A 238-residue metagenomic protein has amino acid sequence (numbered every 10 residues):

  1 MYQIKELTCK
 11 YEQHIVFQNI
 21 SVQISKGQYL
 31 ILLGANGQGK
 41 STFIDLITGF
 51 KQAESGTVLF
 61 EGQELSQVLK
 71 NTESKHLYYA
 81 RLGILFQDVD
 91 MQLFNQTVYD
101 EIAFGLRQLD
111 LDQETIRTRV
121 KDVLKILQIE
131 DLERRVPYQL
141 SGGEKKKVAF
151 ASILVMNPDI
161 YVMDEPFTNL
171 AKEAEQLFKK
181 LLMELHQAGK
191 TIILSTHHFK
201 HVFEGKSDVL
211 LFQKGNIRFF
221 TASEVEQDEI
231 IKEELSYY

Functional and structural regions predicted by a protein language model:
L33-A35: The feature captures the beta-strand-to-loop junction immediately N-terminal to the Walker
T48: Helix-to-loop junction immediately C-terminal to a conserved catalytic motif
G56-Q67, Y78: Conserved ABC transporter NBD signature motif
E114-L132: Conserved ABC ATPase "signature" region
V136-L140, E144: Conserved ABC ATPase signature
Y161-E165: Catalytic Walker B motif of ABC-type/P-loop ATPase nucleotide-binding domains
T196-H197: H-loop/switch region of ABC-family ATPase nucleotide-binding domains
